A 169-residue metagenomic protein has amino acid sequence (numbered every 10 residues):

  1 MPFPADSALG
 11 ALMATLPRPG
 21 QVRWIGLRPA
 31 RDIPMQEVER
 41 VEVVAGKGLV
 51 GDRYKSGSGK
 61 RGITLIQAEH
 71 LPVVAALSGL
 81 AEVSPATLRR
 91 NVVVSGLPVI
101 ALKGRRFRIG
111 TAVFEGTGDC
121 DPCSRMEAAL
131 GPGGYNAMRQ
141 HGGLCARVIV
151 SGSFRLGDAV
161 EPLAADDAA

Functional and structural regions predicted by a protein language model:
M1-A169: Metal-cofactor-dependent catalytic cores
